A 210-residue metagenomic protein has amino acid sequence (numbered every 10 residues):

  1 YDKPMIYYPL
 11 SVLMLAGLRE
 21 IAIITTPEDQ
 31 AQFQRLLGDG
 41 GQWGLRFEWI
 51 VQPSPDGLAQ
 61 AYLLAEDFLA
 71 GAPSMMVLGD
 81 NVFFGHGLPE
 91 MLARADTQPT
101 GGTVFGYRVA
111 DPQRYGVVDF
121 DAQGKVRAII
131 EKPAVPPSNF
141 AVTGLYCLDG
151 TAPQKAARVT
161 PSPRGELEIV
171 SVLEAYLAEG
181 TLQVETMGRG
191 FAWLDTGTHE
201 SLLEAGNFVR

Functional and structural regions predicted by a protein language model:
Y1-R35, L45-F47, Q52, T198: N-terminal glycine-rich phosphate-binding loop and ensuing alpha1 helix
M5-P9, Q60-L64, V172: Well-ordered alpha-helical segments embedded in enzymatic catalytic cores
S11, L15, L63, D67 (+1 more regions): Charged/polar positions on well-ordered alpha helices
G17-R19, A70, K125: Short loop/turn motifs at secondary-structure junctions
D29, N81-F83, R108-D111, P133 (+2 more regions): Glycine-rich beta-alpha junction loops
Q32-A122, L148, K155-V159: Conserved beta-loop-beta/alpha segment of the NTase-like Rossmann-fold superfamily that binds/positions NTPs
M75, P89, A93-D96, K125-R210: Catalytic-core segments of class I nucleotidyltransferases/pyrophosphorylases that form NMP-activated intermediates
